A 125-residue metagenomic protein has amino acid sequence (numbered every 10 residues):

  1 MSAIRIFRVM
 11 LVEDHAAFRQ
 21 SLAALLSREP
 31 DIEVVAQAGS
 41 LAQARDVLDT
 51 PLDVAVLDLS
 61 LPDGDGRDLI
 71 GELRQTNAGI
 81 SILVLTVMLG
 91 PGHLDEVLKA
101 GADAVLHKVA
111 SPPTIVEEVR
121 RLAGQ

Functional and structural regions predicted by a protein language model:
D14, L85-L89, K108-A110: Conserved active-site segment of CheY-like receiver
Q37-V54: Acidic, metal-coordinating helix/loop segments flanking the phosphotransfer/catalytic sites of two-component signaling
S40, D65-D68: Acidic catalytic/metal-coordinating carboxylates
D58-S60, T86: Active-site residues of response regulator receiver
P62, G90: The feature encodes the CheY-like receiver
R67-G79: Short amphipathic alpha-helix used as the core "switch/output" element in two-component signaling
G92, A110-A123: C-terminal output helix
